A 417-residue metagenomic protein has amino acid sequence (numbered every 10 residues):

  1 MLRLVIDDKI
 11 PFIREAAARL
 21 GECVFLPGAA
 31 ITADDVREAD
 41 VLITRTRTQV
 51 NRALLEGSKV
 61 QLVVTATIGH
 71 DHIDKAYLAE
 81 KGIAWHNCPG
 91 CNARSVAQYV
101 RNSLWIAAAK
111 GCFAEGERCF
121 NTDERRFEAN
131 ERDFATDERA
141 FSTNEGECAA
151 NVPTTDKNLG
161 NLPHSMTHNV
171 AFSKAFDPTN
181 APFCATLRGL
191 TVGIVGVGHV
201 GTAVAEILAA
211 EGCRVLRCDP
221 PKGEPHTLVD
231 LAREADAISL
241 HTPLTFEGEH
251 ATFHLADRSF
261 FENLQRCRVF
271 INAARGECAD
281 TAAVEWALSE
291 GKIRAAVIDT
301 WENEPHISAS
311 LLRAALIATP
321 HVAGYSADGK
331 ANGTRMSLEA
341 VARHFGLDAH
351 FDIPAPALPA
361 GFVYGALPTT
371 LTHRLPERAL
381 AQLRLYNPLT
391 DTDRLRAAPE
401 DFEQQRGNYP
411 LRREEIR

Functional and structural regions predicted by a protein language model:
M1-A39: N-terminal glycine-/charge-rich "phosphate-binding" loop or analogous flexible N-terminal tail
P11, A210-H226: NAD(P)-binding Rossmann-fold cofactor-contacting core
V41-K110, V170: Phosphate/diphosphate ligand-binding glycine-rich loop within oxidoreductases
V50-N51, P221-A309: Rossmann-like adenosine-cofactor binding region
I83-G116, T155, M166-V195, H199 (+1 more regions): Phosphate-binding beta-alpha-beta segment of Rossmann-like dinucleotide-binding domains, i.e., the NAD(P)
A97-K110, A210-C213, R335-H344: Oxidoreductase and adenylate-handling cofactor-binding alpha/beta cores
F113-C148: Long, intrinsically disordered low-complexity tandem-repeat segments
C267-V269, A273-R417: Rossmann-like dinucleotide-binding domain for NAD(H)/NADP(H)
